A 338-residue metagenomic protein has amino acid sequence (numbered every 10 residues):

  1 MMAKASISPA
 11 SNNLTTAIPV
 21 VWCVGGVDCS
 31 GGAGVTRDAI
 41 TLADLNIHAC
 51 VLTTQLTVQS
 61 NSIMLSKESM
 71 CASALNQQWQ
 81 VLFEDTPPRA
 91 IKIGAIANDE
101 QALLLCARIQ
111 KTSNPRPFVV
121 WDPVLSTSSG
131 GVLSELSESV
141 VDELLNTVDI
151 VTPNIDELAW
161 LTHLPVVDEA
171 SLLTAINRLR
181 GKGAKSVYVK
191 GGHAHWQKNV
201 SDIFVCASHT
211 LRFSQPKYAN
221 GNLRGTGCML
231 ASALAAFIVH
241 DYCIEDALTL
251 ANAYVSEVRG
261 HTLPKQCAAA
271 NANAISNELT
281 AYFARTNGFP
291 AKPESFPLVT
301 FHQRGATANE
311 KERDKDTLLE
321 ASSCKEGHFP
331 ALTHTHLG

Functional and structural regions predicted by a protein language model:
A3-A90: Substrate-binding N-lobe of the ribokinase-like
N13, N46-C50, T210-L211, F237-N252: Phosphate-handling active-site elements
I18, S69, E245-G338: Charged C-terminal helix
V24-S30, L211-G225: Short pre-catalytic strand/loop immediately N-terminal to key active-site residues, enriched for Gly-Thr
A39-T41, A159-W160, N220-I244, L248: Short, small-residue alpha-helix embedded
I63-R108, L279-F283, G288-P293: Selective hydrophobic functional segments
P88-E143: Glycine/small-residue-rich loop that forms an oxyanion/phosphate-binding "nest" at active or ligand-binding sites
G131-T210, A219: Conserved phosphate/ATP/ADP-binding segment of small-molecule kinases
